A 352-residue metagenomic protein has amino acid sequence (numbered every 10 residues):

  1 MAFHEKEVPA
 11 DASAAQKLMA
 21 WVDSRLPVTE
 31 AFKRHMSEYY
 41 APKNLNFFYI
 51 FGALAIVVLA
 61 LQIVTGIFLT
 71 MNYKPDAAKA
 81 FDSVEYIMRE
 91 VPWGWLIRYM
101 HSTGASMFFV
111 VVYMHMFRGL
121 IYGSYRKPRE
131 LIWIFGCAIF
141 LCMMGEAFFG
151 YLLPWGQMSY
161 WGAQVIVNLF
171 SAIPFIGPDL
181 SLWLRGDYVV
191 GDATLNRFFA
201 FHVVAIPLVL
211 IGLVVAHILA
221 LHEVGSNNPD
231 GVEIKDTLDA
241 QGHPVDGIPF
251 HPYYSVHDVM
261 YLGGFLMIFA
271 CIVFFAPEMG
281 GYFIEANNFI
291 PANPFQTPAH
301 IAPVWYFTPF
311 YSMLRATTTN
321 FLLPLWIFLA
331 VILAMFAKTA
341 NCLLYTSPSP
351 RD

Functional and structural regions predicted by a protein language model:
T29-S37, M107-L120, A330-A334: Central hydrophobic cores of alpha-helical transmembrane segments in multi-pass inner-membrane proteins across all
Y40-A53, L120-F140, Q157-G162, N196-F201 (+1 more regions): Membrane-interfacial loop-to-helix junctions in multi-pass inner-membrane proteins
I56-I67, C137-Q164, G264-A286: Hydrophobic alpha-helical membrane-insertion segments
L69-M100, Y151-A200, G281-T317: Membrane-interface interhelical loops and short amphipathic "cap" helices that link adjacent transmembrane segments
F109-V112, I139-L182, I206-D230: Transmembrane-helix bundle segments that line or gate the permeation/cavity pathway in multi-pass membrane proteins
M114-G119, V214-L221, V331-N341: Alpha-helical transmembrane segments
V167-F170, S226-F250, I290-A302: Juxtamembrane inter-helical linkers in multi-pass membrane proteins
Y345-D352: Conserved small/polar residues in nucleotide/adenosyl-binding loops
